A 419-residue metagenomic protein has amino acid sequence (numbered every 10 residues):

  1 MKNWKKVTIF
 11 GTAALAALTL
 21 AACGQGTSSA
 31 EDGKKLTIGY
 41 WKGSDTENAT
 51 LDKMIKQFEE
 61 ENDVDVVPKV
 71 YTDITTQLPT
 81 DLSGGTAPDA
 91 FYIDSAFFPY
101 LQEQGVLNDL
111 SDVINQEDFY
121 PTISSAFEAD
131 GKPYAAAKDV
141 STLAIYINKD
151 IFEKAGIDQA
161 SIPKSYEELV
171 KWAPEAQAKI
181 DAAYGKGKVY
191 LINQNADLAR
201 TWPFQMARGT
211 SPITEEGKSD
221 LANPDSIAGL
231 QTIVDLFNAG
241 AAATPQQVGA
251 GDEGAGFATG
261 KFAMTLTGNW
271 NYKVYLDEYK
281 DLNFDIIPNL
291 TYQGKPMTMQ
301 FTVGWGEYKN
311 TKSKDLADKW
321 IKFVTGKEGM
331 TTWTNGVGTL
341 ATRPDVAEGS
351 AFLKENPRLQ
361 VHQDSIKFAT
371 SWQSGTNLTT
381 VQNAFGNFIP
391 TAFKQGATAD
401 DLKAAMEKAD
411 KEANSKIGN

Functional and structural regions predicted by a protein language model:
K2-A13, A17, C23-F98, N115-Q116 (+8 more regions): Conserved N-terminal structural module of periplasmic/extracytoplasmic solute-binding proteins
W41, F98, A199-R200, Q231-K319: Extracytoplasmic/periplasmic substrate-binding proteins
P88-D89, E117-F152, Y190, K295-P296 (+1 more regions): A structural signal for short loop-to-beta-strand junctions that line the ligand-binding cleft of periplasmic/secreted
S95-A144, V170, G185, Q205-M206 (+4 more regions): Hinge/lid segment of periplasmic solute-binding proteins
L107, W270-K273, V303-T380: Mature extracytoplasmic/periplasmic domains
Y134-K138, L143, E168-S219, F262: Extracytoplasmic/periplasmic solute-binding protein
E153-K154, Q159, N238, F368-N419: Conserved C-terminal helix/tail region of periplasmic/extracytoplasmic solute-binding proteins
W172-P174, G217-Q246: Glycine-centered hinge/linker elements that transmit conformational signals in sensory and ligand-binding systems
